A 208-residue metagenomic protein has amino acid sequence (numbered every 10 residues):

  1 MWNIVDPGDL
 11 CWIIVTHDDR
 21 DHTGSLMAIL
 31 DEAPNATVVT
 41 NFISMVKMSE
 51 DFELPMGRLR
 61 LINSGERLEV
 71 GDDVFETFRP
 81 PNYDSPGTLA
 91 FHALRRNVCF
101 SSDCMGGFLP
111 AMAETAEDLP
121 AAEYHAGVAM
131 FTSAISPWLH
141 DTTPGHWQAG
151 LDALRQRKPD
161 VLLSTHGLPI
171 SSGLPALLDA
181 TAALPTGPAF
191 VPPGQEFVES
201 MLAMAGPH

Functional and structural regions predicted by a protein language model:
M1-V38: Active-site metal-binding motif and surrounding structural segment of the metallo-beta-lactamase
I14-H17, I43, H166: Residues that line or immediately flank small-molecule/substrate-binding pockets and catalytic motifs
L26-A28, D51-E53, M112-A113, P175-L177: Short amphipathic alpha-helical segments
D31, E50, R155-Q156: Solvent-exposed polar/charged
A36-T88, T142-A149: Metallo-beta-lactamase
P55-L59, D118, A180-A182: Short, hinge-like loop/turn segments at secondary-structure boundaries
V74, P81-S164, L168-G173, A183: Metallo-beta-lactamase
S171-H208: C-terminal regulatory/interaction regions
